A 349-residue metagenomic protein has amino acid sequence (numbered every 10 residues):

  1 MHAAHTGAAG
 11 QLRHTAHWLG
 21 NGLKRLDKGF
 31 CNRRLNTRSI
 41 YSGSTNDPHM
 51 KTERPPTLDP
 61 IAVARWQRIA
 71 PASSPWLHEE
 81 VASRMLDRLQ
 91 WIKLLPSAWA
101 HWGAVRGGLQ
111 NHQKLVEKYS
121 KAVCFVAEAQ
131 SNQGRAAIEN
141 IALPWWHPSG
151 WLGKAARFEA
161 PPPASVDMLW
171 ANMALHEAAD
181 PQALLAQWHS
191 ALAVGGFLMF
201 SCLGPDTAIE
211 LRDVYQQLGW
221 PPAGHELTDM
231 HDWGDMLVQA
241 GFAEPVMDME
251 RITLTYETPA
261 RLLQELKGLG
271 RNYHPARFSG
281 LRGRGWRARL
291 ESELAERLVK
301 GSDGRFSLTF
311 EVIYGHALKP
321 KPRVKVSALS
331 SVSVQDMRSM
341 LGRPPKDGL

Functional and structural regions predicted by a protein language model:
A3-A9, T15-A16: Short linear motifs in low-complexity or flexible loops
H49-L94: Class I SAM-dependent methyltransferase Rossmann-like catalytic core, especially the SAM/SAH-binding loop
Q90, L94-P162, A183: Class I SAM-dependent methyltransferase SAM/SAH-binding core
V166-Q182: A short SAM/SAH-binding and catalytic strip from SAM-dependent methyltransferases
Q182-V194: A short glycine-rich, Lys/Arg-flanked "PGG" loop and its adjoining helix->strand segment in the class I
M199-R261, G268-R282: Conserved catalytic/acceptor-binding region of the Class I
R261-L349: C-terminal lobe and adjacent flexible extensions of AdoMet/dcAdoMet transferase-like proteins
